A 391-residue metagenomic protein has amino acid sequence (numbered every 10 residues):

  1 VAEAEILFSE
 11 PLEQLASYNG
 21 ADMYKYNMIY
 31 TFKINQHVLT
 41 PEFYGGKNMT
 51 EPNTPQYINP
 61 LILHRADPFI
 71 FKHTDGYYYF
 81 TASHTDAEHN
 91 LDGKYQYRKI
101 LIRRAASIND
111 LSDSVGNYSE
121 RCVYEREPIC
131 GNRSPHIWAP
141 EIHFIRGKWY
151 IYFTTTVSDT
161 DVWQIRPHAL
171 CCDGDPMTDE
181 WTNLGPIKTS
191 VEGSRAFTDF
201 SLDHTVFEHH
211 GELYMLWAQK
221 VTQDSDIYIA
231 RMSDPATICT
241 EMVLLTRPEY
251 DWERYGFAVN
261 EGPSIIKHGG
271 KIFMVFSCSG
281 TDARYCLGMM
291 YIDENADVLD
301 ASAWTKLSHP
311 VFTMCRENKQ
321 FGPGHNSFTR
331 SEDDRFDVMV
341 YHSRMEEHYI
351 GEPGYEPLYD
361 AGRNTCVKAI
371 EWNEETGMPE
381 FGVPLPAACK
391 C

Functional and structural regions predicted by a protein language model:
A2, I6, S17-D22, Y26-N35 (+1 more regions): Carbohydrate-active catalytic/glycan-binding domains of CAZyme proteins, especially the secreted or lumenal ectodomains
